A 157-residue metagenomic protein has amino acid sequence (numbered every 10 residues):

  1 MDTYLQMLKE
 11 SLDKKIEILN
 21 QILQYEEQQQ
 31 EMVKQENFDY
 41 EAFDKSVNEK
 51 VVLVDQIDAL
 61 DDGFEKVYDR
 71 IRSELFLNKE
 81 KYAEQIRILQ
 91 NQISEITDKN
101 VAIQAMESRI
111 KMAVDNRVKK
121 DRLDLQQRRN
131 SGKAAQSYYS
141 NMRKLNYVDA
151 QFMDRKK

Functional and structural regions predicted by a protein language model:
M1-Q56: Long, hydrophobic N-terminal alpha-helical segment
V52-V67, E95-M106: Amphipathic alpha-helical coiled-coil segments
D62-I88: Carboxylate-rich helix-loop segments that flank metal/cofactor sites and access channels in metalloenzymes
Y82, I86-K157: Short terminal interaction segments
